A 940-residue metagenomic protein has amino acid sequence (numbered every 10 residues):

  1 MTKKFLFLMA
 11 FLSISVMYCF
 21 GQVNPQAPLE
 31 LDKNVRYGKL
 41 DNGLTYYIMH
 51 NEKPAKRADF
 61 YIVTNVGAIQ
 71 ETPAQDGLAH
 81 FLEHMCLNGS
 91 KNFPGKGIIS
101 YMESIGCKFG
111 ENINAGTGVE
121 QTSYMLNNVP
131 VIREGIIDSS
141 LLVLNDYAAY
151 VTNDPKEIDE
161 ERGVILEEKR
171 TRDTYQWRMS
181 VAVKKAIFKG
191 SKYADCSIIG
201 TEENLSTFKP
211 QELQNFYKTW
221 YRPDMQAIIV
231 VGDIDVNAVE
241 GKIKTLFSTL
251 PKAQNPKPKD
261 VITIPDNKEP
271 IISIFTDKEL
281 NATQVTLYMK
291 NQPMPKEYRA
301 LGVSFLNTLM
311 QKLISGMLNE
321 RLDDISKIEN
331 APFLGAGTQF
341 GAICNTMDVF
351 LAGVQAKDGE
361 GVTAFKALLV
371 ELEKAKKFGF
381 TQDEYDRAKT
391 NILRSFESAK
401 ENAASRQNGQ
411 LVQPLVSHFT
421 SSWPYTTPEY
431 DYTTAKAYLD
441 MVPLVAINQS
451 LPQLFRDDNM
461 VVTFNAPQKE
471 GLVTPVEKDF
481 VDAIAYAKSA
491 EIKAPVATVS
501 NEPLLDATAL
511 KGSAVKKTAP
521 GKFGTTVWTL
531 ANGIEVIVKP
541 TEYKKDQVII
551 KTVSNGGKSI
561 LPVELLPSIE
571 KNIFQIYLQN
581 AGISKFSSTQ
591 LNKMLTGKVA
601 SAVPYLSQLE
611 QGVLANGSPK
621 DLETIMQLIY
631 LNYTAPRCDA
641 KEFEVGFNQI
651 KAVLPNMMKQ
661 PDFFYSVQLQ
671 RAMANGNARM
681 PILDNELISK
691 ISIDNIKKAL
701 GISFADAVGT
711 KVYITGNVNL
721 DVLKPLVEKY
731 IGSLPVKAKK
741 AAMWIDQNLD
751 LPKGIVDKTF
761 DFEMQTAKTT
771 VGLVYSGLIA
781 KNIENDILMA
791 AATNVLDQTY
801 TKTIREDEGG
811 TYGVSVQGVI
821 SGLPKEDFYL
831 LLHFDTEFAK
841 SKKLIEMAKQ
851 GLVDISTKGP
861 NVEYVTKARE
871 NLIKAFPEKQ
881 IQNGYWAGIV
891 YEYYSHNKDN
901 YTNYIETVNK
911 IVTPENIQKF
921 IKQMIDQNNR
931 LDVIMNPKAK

Functional and structural regions predicted by a protein language model:
M1-V23: Bacterial Sec-dependent N-terminal signal peptides
F20-T45, D235-L309, S315-D323, K327 (+9 more regions): Proteolytic maturation boundary segments
M49, P54-E71, G77-A79, K96-D146 (+14 more regions): M16 family metallopeptidases and their MPP-like homologs
L78-C86, I314, F574: Active-site His/Glu-centered metal-binding helix of metallohydrolases
M85-F93: Metal-associated gating/positioning segment near the N- to mid-region
Y101, Y150-I158, T171, V442-A446 (+4 more regions): Peptidyl-prolyl cis-trans isomerase
E157-M225, I229-V231, V236-T245, P251-V261 (+1 more regions): Hydrophobic, small-residue-rich alpha-helical packing segments that form membrane-like cores
N204-I243, N677-I682, L687-K729: Internal metal/ion-chelating core segments
